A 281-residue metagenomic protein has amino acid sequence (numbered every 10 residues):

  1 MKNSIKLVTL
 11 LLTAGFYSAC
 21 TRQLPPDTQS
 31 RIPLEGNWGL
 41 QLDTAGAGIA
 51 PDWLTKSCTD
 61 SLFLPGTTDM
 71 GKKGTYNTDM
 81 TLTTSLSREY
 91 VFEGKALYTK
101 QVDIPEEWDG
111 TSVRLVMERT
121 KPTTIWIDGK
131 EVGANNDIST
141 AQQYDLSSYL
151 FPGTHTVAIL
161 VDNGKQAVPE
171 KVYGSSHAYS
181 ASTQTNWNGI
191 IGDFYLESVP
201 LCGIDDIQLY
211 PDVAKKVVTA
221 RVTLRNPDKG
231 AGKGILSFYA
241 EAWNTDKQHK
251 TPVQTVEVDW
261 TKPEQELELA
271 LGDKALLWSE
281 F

Functional and structural regions predicted by a protein language model:
M1-P26: Bacterial Sec-dependent N-terminal signal peptides
Q23-P65: Hydrophobic alpha-helical membrane-insertion signals
L24, I32-L34, L40-A45, R88-E89 (+3 more regions): Accessory beta-strand-rich segments of carbohydrate-active enzymes
T44, S61, M80-T83, T255: Coil residues (strongly favoring Ser/Thr
I125-I127, V217-D259, Q265-L267: Beta-strand-rich binding/interaction modules
A134-D137, Q208, Q254-T255: Short clusters of small/polar residues that mark proteolytic maturation junctions
Y144-S148, L267-F281: Signal that preferentially marks extracellular ectodomain short beta-strand elements of beta-sandwich modules
S198-K229: Surface beta-strand/loop "capping" patches
